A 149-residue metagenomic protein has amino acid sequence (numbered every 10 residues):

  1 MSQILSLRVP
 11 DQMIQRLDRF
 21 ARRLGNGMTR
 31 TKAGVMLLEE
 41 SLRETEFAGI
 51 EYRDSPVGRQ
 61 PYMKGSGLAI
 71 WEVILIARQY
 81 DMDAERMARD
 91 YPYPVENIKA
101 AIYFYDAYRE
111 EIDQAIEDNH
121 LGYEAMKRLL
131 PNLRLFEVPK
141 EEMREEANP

Functional and structural regions predicted by a protein language model:
M1-D11: Short Lys/Arg-rich basic patches
D11-T29: Surface-exposed, Lys/Arg-rich phosphate-binding patches that contact polyanionic backbones
F20, R86-R89: Short alpha-helical "recognition helix" segments of helix-turn-helix
G27-G49, R53: Short, basic amphipathic alpha-helical segments that act as recognition/interaction helices in nucleic-acid-binding
G27-T29, L42, Y91-A100: Short, basic interhelical loop/turn and adjoining N-cap of the next helix at nucleic-acid- or acidic-partner-contacting
A48-Y52, E111-Y123: Short Lys/Arg-enriched helix C-cap and helix-to-coil transition segments that create basic nucleic-acid-contact patches
Q60-M63, I116-P149: Intrinsically disordered, low-complexity basic tails/linkers immediately adjacent to helix-turn-helix/homeobox/MYB/SANT
S66-D81: Short, amphipathic alpha-helical "recognition" segments used to contact nucleic acids or chromatin
